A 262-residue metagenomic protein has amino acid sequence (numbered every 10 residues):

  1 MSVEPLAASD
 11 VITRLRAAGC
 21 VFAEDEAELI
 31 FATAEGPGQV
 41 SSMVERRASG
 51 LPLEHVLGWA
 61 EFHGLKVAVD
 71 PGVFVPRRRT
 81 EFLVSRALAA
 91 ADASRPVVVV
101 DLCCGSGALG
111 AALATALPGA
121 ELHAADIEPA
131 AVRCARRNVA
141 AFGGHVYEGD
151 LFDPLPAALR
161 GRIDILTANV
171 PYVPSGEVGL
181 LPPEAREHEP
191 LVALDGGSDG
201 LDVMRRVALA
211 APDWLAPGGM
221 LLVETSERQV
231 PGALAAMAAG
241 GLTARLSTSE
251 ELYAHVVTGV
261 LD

Functional and structural regions predicted by a protein language model:
M1-S41: A short N-terminal interaction module
L15, A91, V139, A211 (+1 more regions): Conserved hydrophobic residues forming the short capping helix/wall of the S-adenosyl-L-methionine
E24-A89: Conserved AdoMet
I30, G50, T80, L109 (+6 more regions): Residue-level signal for inorganic ion chemistry
F82-L180: Conserved SAM/SAH cofactor-binding pocket of Class I
A87, L113, A185, V207 (+1 more regions): Class I S-adenosylmethionine-dependent transferase superfamily signal
V170-V203: Mobile active-site "lid"/loop adjacent to the S-adenosyl-L-methionine
S198-G259: Conserved Class I SAM-dependent methyltransferase catalytic core
